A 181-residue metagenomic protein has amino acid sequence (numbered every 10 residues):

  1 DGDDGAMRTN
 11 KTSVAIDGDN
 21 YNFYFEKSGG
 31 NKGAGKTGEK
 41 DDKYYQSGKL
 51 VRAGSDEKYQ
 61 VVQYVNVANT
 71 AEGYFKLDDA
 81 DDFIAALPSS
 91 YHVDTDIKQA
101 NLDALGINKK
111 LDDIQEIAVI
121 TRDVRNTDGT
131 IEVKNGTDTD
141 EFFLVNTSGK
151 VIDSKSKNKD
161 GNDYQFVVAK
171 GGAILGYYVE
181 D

Functional and structural regions predicted by a protein language model:
D1-D181: Extracellular adhesion/carbohydrate-binding repeat motifs centered on closely spaced tryptophans
